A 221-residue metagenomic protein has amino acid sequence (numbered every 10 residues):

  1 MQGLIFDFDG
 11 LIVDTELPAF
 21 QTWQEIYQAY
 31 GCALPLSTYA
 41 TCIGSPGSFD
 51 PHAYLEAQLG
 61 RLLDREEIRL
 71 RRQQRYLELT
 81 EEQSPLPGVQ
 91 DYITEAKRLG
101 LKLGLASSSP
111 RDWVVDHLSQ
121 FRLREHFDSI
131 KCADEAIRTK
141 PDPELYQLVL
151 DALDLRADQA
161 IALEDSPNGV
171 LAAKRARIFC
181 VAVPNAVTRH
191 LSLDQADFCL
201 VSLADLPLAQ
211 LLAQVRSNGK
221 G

Functional and structural regions predicted by a protein language model:
M1-L99: N-terminal helical cap/lid subdomain that shapes the substrate entry/recognition surface in HAD-like hydrolases
M1-Q2, T94-K97, P110-G221: Asp-based, Mg2+/Mn2+-dependent phosphohydrolase catalytic module
D7, L11, S107, D165: Conserved G/P- and acidic residue-centered "switch" motifs that form tight phosphate/ATP-binding loops in soluble
I12, P85, L103, R138 (+1 more regions): Conserved SAM-binding loop
A33, K102, F179: Residue-level detector of anion-binding/catalytic polar loops
S48, S107, R111: Functionally critical, cavity-lining and gating residues within the transmembrane helices of 12-TM secondary
T80-Q83, S108, R177: Short, flexible loop segments at the rims of nucleotide/cofactor-binding pockets, characterized by
